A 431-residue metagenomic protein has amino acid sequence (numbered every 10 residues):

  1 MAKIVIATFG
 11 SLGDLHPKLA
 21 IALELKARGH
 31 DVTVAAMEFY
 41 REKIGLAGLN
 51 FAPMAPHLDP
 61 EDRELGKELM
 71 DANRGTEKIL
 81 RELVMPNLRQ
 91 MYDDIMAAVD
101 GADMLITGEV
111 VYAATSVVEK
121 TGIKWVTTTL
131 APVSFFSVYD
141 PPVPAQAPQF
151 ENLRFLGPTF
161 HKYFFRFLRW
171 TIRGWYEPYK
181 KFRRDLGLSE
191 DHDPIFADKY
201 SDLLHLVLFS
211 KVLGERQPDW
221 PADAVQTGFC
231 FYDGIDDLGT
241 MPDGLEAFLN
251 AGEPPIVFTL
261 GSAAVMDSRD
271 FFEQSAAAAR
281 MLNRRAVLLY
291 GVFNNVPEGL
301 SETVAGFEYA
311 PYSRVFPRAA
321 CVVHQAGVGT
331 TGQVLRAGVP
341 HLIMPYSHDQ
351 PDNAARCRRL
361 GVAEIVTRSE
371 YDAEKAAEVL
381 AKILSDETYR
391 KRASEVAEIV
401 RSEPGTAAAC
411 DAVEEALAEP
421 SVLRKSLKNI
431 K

Functional and structural regions predicted by a protein language model:
M1-A52: N-terminal subdomain of nucleotide-sugar transferases
N50-M104, L153-K162, R169, E177-Y179 (+1 more regions): Phosphate/nucleotide-donor binding subsite
N87-F155, K211-G214: Conserved nucleotide-sugar donor-interacting segment of glycosyltransferase catalytic cores, predominantly GT-B
M104-T107, E308-A355: A donor-sugar binding/catalytic signature common to diverse glycosyltransferases and related nucleotide-sugar
I172-T227, I235: Long, low-complexity segments enriched in small/aliphatic residues
F209-C321: Donor-nucleotide binding loops and adjacent catalytic segments primarily of GT-B fold Leloir glycosyltransferases
H348-V379, K391: Change "using UDP/GDP/dTDP sugars" to "using nucleotide sugars
A373-K431: C-terminal amphipathic helix plus adjacent low-complexity, charged tail appended to glycosyltransferase catalytic
